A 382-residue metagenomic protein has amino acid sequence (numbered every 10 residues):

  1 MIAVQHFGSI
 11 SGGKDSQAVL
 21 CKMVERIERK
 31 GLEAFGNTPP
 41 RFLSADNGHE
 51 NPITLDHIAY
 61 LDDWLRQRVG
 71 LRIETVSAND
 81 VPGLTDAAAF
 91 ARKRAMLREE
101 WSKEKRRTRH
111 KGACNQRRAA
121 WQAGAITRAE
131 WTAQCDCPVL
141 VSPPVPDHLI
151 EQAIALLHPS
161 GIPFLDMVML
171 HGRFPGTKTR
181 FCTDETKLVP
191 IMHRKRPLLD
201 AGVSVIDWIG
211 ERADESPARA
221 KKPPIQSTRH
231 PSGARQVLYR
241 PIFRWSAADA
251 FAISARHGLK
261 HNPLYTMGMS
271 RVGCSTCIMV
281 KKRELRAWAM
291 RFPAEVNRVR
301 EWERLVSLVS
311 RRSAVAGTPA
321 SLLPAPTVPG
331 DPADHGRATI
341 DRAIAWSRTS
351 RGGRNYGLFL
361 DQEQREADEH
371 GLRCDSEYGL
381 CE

Functional and structural regions predicted by a protein language model:
M1-E382: Nucleotide-activated chemistry modules centered on ATP-dependent adenylation/adenylyltransferase
